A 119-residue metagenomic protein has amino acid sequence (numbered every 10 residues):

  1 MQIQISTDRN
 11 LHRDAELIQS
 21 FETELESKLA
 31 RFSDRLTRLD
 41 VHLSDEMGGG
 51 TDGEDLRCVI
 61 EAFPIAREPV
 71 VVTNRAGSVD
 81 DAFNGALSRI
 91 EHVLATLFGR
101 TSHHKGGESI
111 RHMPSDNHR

Functional and structural regions predicted by a protein language model:
M1-R119: N-terminal, polar/charged subdomain of small-to-medium soluble alpha/beta proteins
